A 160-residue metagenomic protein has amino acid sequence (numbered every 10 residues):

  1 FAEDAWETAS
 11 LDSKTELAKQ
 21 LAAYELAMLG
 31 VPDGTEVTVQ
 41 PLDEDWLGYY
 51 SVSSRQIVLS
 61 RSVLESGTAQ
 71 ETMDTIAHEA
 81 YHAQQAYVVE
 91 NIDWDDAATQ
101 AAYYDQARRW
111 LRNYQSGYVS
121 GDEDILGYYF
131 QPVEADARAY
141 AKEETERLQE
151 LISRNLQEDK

Functional and structural regions predicted by a protein language model:
F1-T8: Acidic/histidine-rich, surface-exposed loop or edge segments in extracytoplasmic proteins
A9-D33: Zn2+-dependent metallopeptidase catalytic core
K14-A18, A69, M73, Y129 (+1 more regions): Hydrophobic (often cysteine-bearing) scaffold residues that line and stabilize catalytic clefts of nucleotide/cofactor
A27-V58, V63-Q70: Catalytic zinc-binding patch centered on the HExxH motif and its immediate surroundings that defines zinc-dependent
T68-Q84: Short alpha-helix carrying the canonical HExxH Zn2+-binding catalytic motif
E79-A97: Catalytic Zn2+-binding segment of zinc metalloproteases
W94-K160: Metalloprotease/metallohydrolase-associated module, dominated by Zn2+-dependent proteases
